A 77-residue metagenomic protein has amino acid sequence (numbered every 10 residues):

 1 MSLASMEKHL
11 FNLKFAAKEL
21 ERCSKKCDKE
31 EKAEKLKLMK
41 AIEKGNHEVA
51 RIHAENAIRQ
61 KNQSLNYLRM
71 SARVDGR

Functional and structural regions predicted by a protein language model:
M1-R77: Extended, charge-rich alpha-helical scaffolding segments
